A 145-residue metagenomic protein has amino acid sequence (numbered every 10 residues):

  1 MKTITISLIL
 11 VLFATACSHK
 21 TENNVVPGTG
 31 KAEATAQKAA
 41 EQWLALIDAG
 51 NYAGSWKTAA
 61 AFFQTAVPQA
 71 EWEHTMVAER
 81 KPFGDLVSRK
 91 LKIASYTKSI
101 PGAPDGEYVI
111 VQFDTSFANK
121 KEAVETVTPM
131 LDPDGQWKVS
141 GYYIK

Functional and structural regions predicted by a protein language model:
M1-T5: Positively charged n-region of N-terminal signal peptides that target proteins for export
S7-T15: Bacterial N-terminal signal peptides
C17-A49: Short, low-complexity N-terminal intrinsically disordered segments enriched in polar/charged residues
Q37-K38, A53-G106: Short solvent-exposed beta->alpha transition segments
A94-K145: Exposed beta-sheet edge and beta->alpha loop/turn motif
